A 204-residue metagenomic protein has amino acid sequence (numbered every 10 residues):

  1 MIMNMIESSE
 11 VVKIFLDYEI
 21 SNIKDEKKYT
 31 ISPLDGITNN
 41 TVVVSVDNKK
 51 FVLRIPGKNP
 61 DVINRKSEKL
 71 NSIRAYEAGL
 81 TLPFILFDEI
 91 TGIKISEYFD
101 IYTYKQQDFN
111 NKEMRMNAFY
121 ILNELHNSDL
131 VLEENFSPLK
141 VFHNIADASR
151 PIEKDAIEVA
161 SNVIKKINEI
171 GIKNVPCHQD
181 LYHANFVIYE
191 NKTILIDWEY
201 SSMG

Functional and structural regions predicted by a protein language model:
M1-I2: Short, Lys/Arg-enriched N-terminal segments with co-localized hydrophobic residues within the first ~10-30 amino acids
I6-D25, Y29, L130-Q179, H183-E190: An alpha-helical support segment within catalytic cores of ATP-dependent transferases
E19-S21, S32, I55, I196: Short, contiguous, well-ordered secondary-structure segments
S32-F136, P151-D155, K166, I170: ATP-binding pocket architecture of kinase catalytic cores
D35-S45, V52-L53, I164-G204: Active-site acidic catalytic loop and adjacent metal/ATP-binding pocket of ATP-dependent phosphoryl transfer enzymes
G92-I93, H143-N144, G204: Short secondary-structure boundary/hinge segments and terminal tails
